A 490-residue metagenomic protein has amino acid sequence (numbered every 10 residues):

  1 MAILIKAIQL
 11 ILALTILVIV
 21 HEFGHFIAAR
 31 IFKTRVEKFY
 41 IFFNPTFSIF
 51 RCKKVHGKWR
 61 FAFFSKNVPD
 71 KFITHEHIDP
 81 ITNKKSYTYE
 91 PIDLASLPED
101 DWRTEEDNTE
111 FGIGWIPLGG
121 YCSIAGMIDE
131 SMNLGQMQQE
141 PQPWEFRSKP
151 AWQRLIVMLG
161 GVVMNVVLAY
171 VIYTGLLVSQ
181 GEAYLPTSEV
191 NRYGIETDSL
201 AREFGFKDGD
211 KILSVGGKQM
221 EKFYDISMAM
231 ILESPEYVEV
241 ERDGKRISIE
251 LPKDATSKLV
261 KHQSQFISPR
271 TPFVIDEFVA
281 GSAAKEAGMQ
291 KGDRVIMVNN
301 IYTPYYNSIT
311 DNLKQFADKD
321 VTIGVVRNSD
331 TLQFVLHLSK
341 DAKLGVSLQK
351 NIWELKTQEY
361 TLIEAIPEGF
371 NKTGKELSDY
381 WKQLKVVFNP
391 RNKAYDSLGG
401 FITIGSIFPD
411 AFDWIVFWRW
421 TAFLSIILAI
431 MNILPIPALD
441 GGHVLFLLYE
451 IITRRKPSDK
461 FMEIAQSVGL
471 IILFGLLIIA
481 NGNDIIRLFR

Functional and structural regions predicted by a protein language model:
A2, E140-W152, H262-E286, R294-M297 (+3 more regions): Functional transmembrane alpha-helices
I3-M137, M431-T453: Small-residue-rich helix-interface/hinge motifs
Q9, A13, V20, I31 (+6 more regions): Internal alpha-helical transmembrane segments
R30-T34, L177-L185, P390-A394, I485-F489: Transmembrane helix-loop junctions in multipass membrane proteins, especially transporters and channels
F61-V68, G469-F489: Primarily interfacial, aromatic-capped hydrophobic alpha-helices that serve as membrane anchors
N133-I172, V215-K258: Interdomain regulatory linker/hinge segments that flank or connect interaction modules in polarity/junction/synaptic
V171-S179, A429, I433, L477-D484: Hydrophobic membrane-targeting alpha-helices
L176-S214, K218-E221, H262-M297, I301-P304: PDZ/PDZ-like domain segments forming the peptide/carboxylate-binding groove, activating on the N-terminal beta-strands
